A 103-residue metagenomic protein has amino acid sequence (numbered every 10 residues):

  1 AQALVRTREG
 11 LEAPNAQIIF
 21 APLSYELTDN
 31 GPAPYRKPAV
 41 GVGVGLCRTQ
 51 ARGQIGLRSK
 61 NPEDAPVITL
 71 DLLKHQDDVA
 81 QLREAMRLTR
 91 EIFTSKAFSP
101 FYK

Functional and structural regions predicted by a protein language model:
Q2-K103: FAD-dependent oxidoreductase catalytic-site/capping-region signature
